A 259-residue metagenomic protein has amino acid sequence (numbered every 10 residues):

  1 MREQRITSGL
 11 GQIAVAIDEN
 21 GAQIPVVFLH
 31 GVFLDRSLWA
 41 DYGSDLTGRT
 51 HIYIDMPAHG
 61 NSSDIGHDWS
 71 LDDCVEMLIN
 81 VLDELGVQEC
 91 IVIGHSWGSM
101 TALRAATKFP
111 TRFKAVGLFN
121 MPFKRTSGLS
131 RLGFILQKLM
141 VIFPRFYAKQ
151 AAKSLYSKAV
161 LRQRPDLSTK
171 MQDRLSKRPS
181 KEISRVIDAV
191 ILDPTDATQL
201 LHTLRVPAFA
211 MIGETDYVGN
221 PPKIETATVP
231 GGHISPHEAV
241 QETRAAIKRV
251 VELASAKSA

Functional and structural regions predicted by a protein language model:
G11-S63: Conserved HGGG/HGGXW glycine-rich cap/lid loop of the alpha/beta-hydrolase fold
A40, I52-I93: Active-site loop/oxyanion-hole signature of alpha/beta-hydrolase fold enzymes
G94-G98, A102: Gly/Ala-rich beta-loop-alpha elbow adjacent to hydrolase catalytic centers
L103, T107-K108, F113-P144: Flexible "cap/lid" loop of the alpha/beta hydrolase fold
S127-R131, R145-L200: Conserved alpha/beta-hydrolase catalytic His-Asp/Glu region
L204, A210-I212: Short beta-strand/loop motif that positions the catalytic acidic residue of the alpha/beta-hydrolase fold
I212-G213, Y217-P222: Conserved alpha/beta-hydrolase "acid-adjacent" motif
I224-A259: Catalytic active-site module of serine/aspartate enzymes centered on a nucleophile-bearing elbow/loop
